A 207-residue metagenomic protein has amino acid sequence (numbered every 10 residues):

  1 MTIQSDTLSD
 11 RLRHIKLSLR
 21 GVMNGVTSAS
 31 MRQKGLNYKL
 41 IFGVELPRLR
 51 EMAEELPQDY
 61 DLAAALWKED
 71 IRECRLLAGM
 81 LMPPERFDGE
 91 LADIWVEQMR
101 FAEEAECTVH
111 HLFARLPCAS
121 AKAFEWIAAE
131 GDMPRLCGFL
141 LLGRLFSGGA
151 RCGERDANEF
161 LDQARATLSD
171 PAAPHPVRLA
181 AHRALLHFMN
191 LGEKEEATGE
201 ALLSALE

Functional and structural regions predicted by a protein language model:
M1-E207: Alpha-helical scaffold domains
